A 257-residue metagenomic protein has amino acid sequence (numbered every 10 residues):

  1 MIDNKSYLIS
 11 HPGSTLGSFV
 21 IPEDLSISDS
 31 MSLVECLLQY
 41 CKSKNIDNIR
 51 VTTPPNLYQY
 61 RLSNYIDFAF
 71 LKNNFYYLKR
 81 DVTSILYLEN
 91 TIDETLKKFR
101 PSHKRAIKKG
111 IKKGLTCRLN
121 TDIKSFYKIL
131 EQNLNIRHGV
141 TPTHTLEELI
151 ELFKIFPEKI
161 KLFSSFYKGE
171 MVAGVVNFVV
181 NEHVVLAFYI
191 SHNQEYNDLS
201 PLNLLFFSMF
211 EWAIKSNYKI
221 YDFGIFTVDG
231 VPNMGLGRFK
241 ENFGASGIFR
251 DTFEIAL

Functional and structural regions predicted by a protein language model:
M1-S6, T53-Y196, W212, D229 (+1 more regions): A conserved beta-strand-loop-helix scaffold within acyl/acetyltransferase catalytic domains
H11-S14, S26-L38, I150-L257: Aromatic (often tryptophan-rich) hydrophobic motifs at membrane interfaces
H11-Y60: A gly/proline- and charged-residue-enriched helix-loop-helix capping module
G13, N45, L78-R80, G247: A short, structural micro-pattern
S18, V140, I225: Gly/Ser/Thr-rich helix-start
D47, Y76, T116, K219 (+1 more regions): Residue-level detector of anion-binding/catalytic polar loops
